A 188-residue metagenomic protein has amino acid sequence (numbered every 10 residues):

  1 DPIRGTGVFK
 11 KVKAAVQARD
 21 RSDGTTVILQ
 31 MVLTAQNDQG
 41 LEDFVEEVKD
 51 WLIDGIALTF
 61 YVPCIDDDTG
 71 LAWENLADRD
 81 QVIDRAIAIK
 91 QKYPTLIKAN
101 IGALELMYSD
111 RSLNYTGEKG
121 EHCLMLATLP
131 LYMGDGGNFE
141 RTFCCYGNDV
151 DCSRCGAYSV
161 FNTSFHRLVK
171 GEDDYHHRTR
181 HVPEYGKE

Functional and structural regions predicted by a protein language model:
D1-L124, G134-G136: Radical SAM enzyme [4Fe-4S]-AdoMet core and its adjacent flexible, acidic and glycine-rich loops/tails across
K119-L126, Y132-E188: Flexible mid-to-C-terminal extensions adjoining Fe-S/redox cofactors in radical SAM and related proteins
